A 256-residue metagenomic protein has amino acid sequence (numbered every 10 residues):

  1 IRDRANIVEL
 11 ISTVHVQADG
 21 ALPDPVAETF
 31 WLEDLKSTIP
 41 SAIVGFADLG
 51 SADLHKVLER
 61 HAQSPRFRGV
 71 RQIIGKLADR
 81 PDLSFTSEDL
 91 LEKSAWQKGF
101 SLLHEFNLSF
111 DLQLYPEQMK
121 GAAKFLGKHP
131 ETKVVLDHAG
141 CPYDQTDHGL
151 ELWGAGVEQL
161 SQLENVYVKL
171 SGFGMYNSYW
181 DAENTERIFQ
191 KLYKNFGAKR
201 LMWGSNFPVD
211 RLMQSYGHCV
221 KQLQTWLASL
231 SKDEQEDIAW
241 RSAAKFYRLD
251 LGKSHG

Functional and structural regions predicted by a protein language model:
I1-V8, S12, K191-M202, R211-G256: Mid-to-C-terminal alpha-helical segments outside catalytic/metal-binding sites
T13, L32, I43, V70 (+6 more regions): Conserved, mostly hydrophobic/aromatic
V14-Q17, K169-G172, M202-G204, A239: Short beta-strand segments
Q17-L22, F46-G50, G140-D144, G174-N177 (+1 more regions): Short histidine/acidic/glycine/proline-rich micro-motifs that form metal- and phosphate-coordinating active-site loops
G20-E117, K124, K169-G174: Active-site gating/metal-coordination segments in enzymes
A27, W31, K56, R60 (+5 more regions): Alpha-helical elements of Rossmann-like donor-binding domains used by nucleotide-donor carbohydrate transfer enzymes
D34, Q63, G127-K128, Q162 (+3 more regions): Solvent-exposed polar/charged
T86-M202: Catalytic pocket-lining loop regions of alpha/beta-barrel enzymes, especially the amidohydrolase/enolase/GH5 lineages
